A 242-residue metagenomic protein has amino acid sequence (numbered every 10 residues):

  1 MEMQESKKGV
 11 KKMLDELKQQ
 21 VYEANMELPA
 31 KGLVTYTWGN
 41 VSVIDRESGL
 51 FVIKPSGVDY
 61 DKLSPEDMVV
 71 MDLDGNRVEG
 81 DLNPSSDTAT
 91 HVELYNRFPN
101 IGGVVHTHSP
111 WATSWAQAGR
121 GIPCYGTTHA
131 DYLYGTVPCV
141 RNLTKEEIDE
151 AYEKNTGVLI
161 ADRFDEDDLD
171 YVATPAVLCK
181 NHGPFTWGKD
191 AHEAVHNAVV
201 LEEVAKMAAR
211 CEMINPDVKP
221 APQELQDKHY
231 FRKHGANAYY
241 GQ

Functional and structural regions predicted by a protein language model:
M3-Q242: Glycine-rich flexible loops
